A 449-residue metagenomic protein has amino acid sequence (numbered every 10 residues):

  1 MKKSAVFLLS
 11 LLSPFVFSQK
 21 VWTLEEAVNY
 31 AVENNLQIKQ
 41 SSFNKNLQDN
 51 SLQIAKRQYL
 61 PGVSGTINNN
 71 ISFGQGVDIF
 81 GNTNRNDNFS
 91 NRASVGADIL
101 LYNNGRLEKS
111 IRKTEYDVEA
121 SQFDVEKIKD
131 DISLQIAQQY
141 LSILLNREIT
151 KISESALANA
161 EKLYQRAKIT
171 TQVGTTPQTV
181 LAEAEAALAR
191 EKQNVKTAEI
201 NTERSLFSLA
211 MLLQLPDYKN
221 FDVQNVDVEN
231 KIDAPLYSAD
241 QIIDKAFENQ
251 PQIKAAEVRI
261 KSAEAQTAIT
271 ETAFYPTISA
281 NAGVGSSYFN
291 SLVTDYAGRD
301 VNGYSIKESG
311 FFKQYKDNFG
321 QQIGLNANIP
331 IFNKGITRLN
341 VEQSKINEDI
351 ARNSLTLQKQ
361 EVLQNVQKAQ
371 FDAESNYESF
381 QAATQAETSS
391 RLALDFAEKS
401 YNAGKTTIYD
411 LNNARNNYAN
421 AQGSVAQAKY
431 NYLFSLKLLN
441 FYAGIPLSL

Functional and structural regions predicted by a protein language model:
M1-S4: Positively charged n-region of N-terminal signal peptides that target proteins for export
S13-P14: N-terminal signal peptide c-region/cleavage motif recognized by signal peptidases
S18-S64, N68, D217, Q224-K261 (+3 more regions): Bacterial Sec-pathway N-terminal export signals of envelope proteins
Q19-Q139, I278, G335-R338, K345-E348: Short flexible linkers and secondary-structure junctions
K39-F43, K56, D87, L101-K129 (+6 more regions): Sec/SRP-type N-terminal targeting helices
F43, R190-L215, T384-I445: Short segments within alpha-helical structural elements
T66-I99, D227-A234, A268, N281-I329: Small/polar, glycine/serine/threonine/aspartate-rich low-complexity segments that form flexible
D131-K245, D372, N376, Y418: Periplasmic alpha-helical coiled-coil/stalk elements that build and connect Gram-negative outer-membrane
